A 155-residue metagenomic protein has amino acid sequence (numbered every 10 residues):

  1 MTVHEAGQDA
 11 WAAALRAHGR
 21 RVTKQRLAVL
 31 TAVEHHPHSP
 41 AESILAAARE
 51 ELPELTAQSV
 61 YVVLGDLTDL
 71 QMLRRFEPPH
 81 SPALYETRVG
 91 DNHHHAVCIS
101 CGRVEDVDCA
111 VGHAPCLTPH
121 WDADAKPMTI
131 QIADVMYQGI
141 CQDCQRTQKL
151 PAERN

Functional and structural regions predicted by a protein language model:
M1-H4, R154-N155: Short, intrinsically disordered or compositionally biased N-terminal tails of bacterial proteins
A6-H18: Short, Lys/Arg-enriched N-terminal segment that forms or immediately precedes the first helix of a structured domain
V22-K24, H35-P40: Short capping segments at the starts of secondary-structure elements
L27-A32: Pre-recognition alpha-helix immediately N-terminal to the DNA-recognition helix within helix-turn-helix or winged-helix
S39-A48: Short acidic, hydrophobic short linear motifs in intrinsically disordered regions
V60-L70: Basic amphipathic alpha-helical segments that dock to polyanions
L70-N155: Non-DNA-binding regulatory cores of transcription-related proteins, predominantly C-terminal effector-binding
